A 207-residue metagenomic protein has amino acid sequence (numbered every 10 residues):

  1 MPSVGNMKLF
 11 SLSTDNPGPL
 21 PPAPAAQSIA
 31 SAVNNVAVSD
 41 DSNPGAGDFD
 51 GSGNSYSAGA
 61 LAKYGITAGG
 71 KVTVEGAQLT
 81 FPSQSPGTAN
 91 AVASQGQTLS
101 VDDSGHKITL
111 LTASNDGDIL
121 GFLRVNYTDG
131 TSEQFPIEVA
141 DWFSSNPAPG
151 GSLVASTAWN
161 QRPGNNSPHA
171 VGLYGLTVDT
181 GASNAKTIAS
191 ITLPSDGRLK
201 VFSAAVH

Functional and structural regions predicted by a protein language model:
M1-H207: N-terminal/edge-of-domain interface segments
